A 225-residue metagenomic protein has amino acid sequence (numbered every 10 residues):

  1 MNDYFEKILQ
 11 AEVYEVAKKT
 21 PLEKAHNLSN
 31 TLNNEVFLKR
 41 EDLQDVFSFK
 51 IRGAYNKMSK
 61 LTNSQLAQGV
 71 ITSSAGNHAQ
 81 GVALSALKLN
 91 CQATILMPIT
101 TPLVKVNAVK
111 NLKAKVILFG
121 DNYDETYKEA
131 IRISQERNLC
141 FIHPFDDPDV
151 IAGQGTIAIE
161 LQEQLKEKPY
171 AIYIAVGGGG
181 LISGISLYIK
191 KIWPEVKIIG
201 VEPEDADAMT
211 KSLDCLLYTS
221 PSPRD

Functional and structural regions predicted by a protein language model:
M1-S220, R224: PLP-dependent amino-acid enzyme catalytic core
